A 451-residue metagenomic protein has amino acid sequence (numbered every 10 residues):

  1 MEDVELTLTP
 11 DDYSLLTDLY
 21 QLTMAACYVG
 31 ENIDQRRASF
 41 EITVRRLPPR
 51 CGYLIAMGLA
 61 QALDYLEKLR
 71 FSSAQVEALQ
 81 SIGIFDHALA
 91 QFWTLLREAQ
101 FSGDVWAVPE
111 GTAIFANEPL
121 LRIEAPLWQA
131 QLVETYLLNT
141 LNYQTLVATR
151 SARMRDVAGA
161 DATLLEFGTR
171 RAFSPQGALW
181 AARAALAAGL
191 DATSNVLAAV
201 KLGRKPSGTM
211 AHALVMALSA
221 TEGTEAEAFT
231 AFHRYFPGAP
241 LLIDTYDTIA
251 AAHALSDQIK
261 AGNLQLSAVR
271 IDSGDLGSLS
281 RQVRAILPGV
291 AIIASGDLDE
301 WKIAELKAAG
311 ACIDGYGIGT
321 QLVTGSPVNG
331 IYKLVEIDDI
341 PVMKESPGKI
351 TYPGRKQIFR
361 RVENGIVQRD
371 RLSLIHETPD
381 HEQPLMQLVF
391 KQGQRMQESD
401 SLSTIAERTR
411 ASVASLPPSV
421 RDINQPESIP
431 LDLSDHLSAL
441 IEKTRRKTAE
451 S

Functional and structural regions predicted by a protein language model:
M1-Y235, Q265, I331-S451: Ordered alpha/beta subdomains of enzyme catalytic regions
T209, A213-V367: Glycine-rich phosphate/ribose-binding loops and adjacent secondary-structure elements that form binding surfaces
